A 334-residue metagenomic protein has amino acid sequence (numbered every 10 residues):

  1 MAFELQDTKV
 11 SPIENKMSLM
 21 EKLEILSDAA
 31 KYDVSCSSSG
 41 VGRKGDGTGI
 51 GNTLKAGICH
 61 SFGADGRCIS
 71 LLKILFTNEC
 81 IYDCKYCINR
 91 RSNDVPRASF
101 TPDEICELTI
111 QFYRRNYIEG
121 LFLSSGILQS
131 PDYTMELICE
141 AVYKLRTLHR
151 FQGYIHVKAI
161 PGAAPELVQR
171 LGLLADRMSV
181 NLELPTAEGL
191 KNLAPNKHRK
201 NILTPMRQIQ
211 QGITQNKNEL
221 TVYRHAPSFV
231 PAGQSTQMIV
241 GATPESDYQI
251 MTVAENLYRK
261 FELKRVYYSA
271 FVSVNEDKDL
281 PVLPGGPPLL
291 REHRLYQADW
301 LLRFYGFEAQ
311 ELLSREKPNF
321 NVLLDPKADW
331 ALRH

Functional and structural regions predicted by a protein language model:
M1-E79: Flexible, acidic/Gly-rich N-terminal and inter-domain linker regions that tether and position cofactor-handling modules
L72-I74, D103-R114, T221-Y223: Short, charged beta->alpha transition segments
I74-D103: Canonical Radical SAM [4Fe-4S] cluster-binding loop centered on the CxxxCxxC motif and its immediate flanking residues
C87, G120-L123, M178-V180, V266: Hydrophobic residues within beta-strands of alpha/beta enzymes
N89-V95, L121-P131, I155, L190: Short acidic, glycine/Ser/Thr-rich loop/turn "cap" segments at secondary-structure junctions
C106, Q129-L312: Conserved AdoMet/S-adenosylmethionine-binding subsite of the radical SAM
L108-S124, A298: Short Fe-S-cluster ligation motifs
F304, A309-H334: Hydrophobic, secondary-structure "cap" segments at the distal end of domains
